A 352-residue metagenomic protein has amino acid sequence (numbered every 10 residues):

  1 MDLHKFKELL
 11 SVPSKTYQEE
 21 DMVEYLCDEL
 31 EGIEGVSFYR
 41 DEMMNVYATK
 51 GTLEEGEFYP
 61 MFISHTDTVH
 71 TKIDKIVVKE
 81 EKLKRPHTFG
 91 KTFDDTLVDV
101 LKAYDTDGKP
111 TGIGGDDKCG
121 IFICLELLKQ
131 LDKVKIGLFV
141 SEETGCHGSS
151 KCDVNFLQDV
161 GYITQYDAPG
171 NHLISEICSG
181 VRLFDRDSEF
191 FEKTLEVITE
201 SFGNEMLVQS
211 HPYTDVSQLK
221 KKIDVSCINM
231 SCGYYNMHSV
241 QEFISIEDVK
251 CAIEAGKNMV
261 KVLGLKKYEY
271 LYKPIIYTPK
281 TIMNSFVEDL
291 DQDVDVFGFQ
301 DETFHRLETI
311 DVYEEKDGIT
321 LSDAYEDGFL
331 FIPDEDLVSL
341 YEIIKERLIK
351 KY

Functional and structural regions predicted by a protein language model:
D2, E31-G35, E42, E55-Y59 (+4 more regions): Short glycine/proline-enriched coil/turn segments at helix->beta-strand junctions
K5-E8, V12-G56: A non-catalytic alpha/beta surface segment that caps or lines the substrate-entry region of metallo-dependent hydrolase
E57-K133, E143: Active-site metal-coordination/substrate-binding segment of hydrolases, especially metallo-dependent peptidases
K109-R186, V208, V216: Acidic/histidine-rich catalytic neighborhood of metal-dependent amide-processing enzymes
C178-I223, Y272-I275, V296: An extended, acidic, His-containing surface patch that forms the Zn2+-binding/catalytic region of metallohydrolases
L207-A252: Zn-dependent metallopeptidase/amidohydrolase metal-coordination segment
N236-Q292: His/Asp/Glu-rich mid-to-C-terminal helical/loop segments that flank catalytic regions of hydrolases
V287-Y352: Positively charged, low-complexity terminal tracts and the immediately adjacent first secondary-structure elements
